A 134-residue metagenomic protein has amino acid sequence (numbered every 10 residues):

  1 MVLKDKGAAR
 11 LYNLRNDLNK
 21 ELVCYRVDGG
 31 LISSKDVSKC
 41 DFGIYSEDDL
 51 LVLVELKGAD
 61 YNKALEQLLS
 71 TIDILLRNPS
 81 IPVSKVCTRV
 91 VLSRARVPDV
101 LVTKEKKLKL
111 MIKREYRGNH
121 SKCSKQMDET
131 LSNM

Functional and structural regions predicted by a protein language model:
M1-L3: Interdomain/boundary linker segments immediately adjacent to catalytic/signaling cores
K6-G7: Glycine-rich short-loop/terminal segments
R10-E47: Active-site metal-binding core of divalent-cation-utilizing nuclease and nuclease-like domains
F42-I44, L50-G58: Conserved catalytic cores of phosphodiester-cleaving nucleases, focusing on short active-site segments
D60-L68, V100-L101: Active-site-adjacent loop/helix micro-motif of nuclease/hydrolase catalytic cores
E66-P79: Histidine-anchored nucleotide/phosphate-binding helix
S80-V86: Short helix-terminating capping/connector loops at secondary-structure junctions
R89-M134: Domain-level recognition of nuclease-like catalytic cores that cleave nucleotide substrates
